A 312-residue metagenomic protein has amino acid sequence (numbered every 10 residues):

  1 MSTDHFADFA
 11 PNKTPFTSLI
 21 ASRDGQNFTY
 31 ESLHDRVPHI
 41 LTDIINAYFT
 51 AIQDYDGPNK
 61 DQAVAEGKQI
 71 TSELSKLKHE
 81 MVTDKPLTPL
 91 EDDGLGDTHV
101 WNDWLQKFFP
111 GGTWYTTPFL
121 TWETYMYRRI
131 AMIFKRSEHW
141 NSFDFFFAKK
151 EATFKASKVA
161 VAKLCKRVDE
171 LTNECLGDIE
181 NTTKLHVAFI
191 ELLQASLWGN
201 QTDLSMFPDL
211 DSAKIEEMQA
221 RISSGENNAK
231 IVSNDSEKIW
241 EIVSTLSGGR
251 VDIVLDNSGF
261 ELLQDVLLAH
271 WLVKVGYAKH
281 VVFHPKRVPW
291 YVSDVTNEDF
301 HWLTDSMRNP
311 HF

Functional and structural regions predicted by a protein language model:
M1-R250: Non-catalytic accessory regions outside enzyme or core folds
F49-I52, L263-V266, D294: Short, glycine/acidic-enriched capping/hinge loops at junctions between secondary-structure elements
Y55, A269-W271, N297-H301: Generic alpha-helical propensity signal that fires on short helical segments and nearby coil/disordered stretches
T117-T121, V254-V266, R287-W290: Gly/Ser/Thr-rich loops at beta-strand to alpha-helix junctions that form or flank small-molecule/cofactor-binding
E261-V282: Histidine-anchored nucleotide/phosphate-binding helix
R287-D299: Short, conserved secondary-structure transition motifs
T296-F312: Acidic, Ser/Thr-rich peripheral helices and adjacent loops at domain boundaries
